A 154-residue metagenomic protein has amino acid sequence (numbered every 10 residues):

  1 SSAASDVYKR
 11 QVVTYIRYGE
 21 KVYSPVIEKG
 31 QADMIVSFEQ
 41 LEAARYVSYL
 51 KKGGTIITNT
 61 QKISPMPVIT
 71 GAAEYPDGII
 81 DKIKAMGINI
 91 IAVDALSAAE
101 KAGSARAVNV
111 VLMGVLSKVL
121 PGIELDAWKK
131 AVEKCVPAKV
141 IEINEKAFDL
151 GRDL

Functional and structural regions predicted by a protein language model:
S2-L154: Active-site cofactor/cluster-binding pocket
